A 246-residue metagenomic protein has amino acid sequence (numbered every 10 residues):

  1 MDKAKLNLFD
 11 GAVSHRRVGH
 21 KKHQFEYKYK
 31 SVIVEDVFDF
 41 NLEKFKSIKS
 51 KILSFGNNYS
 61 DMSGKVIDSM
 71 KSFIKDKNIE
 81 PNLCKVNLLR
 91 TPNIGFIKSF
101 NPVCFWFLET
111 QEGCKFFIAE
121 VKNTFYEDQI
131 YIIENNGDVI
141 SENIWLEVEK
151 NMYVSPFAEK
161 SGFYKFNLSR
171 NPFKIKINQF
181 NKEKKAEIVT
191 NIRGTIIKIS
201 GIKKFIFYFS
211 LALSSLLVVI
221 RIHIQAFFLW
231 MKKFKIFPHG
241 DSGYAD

Functional and structural regions predicted by a protein language model:
M1-D246: Mature, function-bearing regions of proteins
